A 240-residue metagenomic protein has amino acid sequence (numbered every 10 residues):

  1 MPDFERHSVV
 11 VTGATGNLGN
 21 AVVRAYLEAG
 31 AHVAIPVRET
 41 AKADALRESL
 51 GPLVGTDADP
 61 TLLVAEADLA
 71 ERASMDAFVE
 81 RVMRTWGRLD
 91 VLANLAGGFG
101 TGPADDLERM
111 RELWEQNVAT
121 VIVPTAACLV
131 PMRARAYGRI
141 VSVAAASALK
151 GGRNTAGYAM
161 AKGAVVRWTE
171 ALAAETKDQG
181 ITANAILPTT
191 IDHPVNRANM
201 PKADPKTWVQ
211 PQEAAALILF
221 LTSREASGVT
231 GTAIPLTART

Functional and structural regions predicted by a protein language model:
T15-G16: Conserved glycine-rich cofactor-binding loop
D76, E80, G97-R111, N154-G157 (+1 more regions): Conserved mid-core segment of classical short-chain dehydrogenase/reductases
D106-V123, V141, V165: Catalytic Tyr-X3-Lys loop
T125, A161: Active-site helix of classical SDR
V130, A174-E175, S227: Alpha-helical segment proximal to the catalytic Tyr-Lys
A145: Residue(s) in the substrate-gating loop at a strand-loop-helix junction that position the organic substrate next
K150-A156, D178, T207: Active-site loop immediately N-terminal to the catalytic Tyr-X3-Lys motif of short-chain dehydrogenase/reductase
D178-I181, A185-T189, H193, A203-T240: C-terminal helical subdomain
